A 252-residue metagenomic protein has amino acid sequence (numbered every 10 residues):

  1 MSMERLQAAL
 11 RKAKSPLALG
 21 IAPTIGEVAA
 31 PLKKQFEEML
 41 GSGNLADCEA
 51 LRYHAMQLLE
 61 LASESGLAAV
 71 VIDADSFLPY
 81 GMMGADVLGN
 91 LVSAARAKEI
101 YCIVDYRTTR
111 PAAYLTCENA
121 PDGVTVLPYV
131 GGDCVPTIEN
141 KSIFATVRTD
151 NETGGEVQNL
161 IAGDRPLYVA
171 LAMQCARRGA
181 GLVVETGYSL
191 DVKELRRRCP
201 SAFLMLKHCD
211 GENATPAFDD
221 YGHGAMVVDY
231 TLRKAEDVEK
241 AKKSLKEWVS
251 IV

Functional and structural regions predicted by a protein language model:
M1-V87, R96: Conserved N-terminal beta1-alpha1 strand-loop-helix module at the mouth
P16-G20, A68-V71, Y101-I103, D122-T125 (+4 more regions): Structural preference for beta-strand elements that scaffold enzyme active sites
T24-I25, E37, S42, R110-G181: Conserved anion-binding
C48-A62, R110-E118, Y168-V169, N213-P216: Short, acidic/polar
R52, L182-L232: A C-terminal functional module that forms or caps the active site or interfaces directly with catalytic machinery
E64-A120, T153, S189-V192: N-terminal active-site wall of soluble small-molecule enzyme domains
P79-A94, R110-A113, P128-K141, G187-C199 (+2 more regions): Active-site-adjacent beta->alpha loops and helix N-cap segments on the catalytic face of soluble alpha/beta enzymes
F218-V252: C-terminal functional extensions of proteins
